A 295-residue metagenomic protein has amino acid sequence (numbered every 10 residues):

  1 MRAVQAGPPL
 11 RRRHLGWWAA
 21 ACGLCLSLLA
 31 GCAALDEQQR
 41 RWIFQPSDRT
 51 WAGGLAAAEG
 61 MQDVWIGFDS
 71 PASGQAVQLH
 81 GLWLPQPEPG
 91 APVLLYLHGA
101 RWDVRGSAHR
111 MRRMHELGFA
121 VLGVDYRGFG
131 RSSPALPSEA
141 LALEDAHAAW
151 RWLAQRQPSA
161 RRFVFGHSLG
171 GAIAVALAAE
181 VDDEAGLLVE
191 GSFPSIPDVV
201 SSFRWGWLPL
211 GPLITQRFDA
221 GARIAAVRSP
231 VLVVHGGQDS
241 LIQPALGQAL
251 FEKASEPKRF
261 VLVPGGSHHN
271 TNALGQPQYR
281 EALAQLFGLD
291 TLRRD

Functional and structural regions predicted by a protein language model:
R49-P87: N-terminal cap/lid segment of alpha/beta-hydrolase-fold proteins
Q75-W152: Membrane-embedded segments
R110, Q243-E252: Short alpha-helix in the alpha/beta-hydrolase fold that links the catalytic acid
P158-S168: Alpha/beta-hydrolase fold nucleophile elbow
A172-R223, S229, A273, P277: Hydrolase active-site cap/lid region
V227, V233-H235, D239: Short beta-strand/loop motif that positions the catalytic acidic residue of the alpha/beta-hydrolase fold
Q238-I242, H269: Acidic catalytic loop of the alpha/beta-hydrolase fold
K253-H269: Catalytic histidine neighborhood in serine/cysteine hydrolases with alpha/beta-hydrolase-type architecture
